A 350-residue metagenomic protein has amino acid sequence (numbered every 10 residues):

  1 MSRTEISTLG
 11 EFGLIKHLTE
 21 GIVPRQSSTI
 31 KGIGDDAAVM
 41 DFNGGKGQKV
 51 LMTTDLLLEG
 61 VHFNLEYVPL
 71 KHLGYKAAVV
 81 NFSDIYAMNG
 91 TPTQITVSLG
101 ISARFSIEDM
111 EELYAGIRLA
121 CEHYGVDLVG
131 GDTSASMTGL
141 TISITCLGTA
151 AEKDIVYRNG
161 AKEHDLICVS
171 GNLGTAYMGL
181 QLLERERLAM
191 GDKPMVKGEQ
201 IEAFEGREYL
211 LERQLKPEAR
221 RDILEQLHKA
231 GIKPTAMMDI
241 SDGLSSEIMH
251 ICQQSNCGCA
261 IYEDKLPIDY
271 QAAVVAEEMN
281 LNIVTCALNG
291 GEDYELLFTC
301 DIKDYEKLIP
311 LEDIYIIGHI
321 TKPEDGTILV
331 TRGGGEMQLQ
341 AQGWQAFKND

Functional and structural regions predicted by a protein language model:
M1-P69, M88, V97, N349-D350: Extreme N-terminal cap/leader segments of soluble proteins
S2-G13, H17-V23, R104-D127, M137-I142 (+3 more regions): Glycine-/charge-enriched secondary-structure boundary and capping motifs
K31, E66-V80, R104-A115, K153: Glycine-rich anion/phosphate-binding loops
V39, N81, N89, L128 (+4 more regions): Residue-level signal for inorganic ion chemistry
D41, L57, T93-L188, H319: Glycine-rich anion-binding loops of enzyme active sites
L70-Q94, A115-H123, Q226, S246-I251: Small-aliphatic-rich amphipathic alpha-helix that forms the alpha element of a beta-alpha
K197-H250: Polyanion-binding loop/helix "lid" in catalytic or ligand-binding cores
